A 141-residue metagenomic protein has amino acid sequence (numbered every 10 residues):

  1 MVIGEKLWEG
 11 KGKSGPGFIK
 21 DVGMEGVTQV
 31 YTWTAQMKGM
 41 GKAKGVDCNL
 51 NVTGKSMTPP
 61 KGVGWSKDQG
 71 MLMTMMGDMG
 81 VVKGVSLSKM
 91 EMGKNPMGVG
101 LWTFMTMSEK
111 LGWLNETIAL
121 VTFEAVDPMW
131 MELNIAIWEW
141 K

Functional and structural regions predicted by a protein language model:
M1-K141: Beta-strand-enriched cores of mature, soluble protein domains
